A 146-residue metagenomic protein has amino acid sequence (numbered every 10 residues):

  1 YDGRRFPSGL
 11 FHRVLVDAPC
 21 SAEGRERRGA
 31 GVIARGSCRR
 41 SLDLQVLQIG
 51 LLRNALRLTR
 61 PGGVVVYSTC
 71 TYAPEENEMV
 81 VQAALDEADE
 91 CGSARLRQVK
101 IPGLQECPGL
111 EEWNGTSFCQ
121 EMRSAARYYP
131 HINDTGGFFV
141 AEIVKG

Functional and structural regions predicted by a protein language model:
Y1-S8: Short conserved loop adjoining the S-adenosyl-L-methionine
G9-N54, R60, V66, T71-N77: Mobile active-site "lid"/loop adjacent to the S-adenosyl-L-methionine
Y67-G146: C-terminal catalytic and target-recognition region of SAM-dependent MTase-like enzymes, primarily methyltransferases
